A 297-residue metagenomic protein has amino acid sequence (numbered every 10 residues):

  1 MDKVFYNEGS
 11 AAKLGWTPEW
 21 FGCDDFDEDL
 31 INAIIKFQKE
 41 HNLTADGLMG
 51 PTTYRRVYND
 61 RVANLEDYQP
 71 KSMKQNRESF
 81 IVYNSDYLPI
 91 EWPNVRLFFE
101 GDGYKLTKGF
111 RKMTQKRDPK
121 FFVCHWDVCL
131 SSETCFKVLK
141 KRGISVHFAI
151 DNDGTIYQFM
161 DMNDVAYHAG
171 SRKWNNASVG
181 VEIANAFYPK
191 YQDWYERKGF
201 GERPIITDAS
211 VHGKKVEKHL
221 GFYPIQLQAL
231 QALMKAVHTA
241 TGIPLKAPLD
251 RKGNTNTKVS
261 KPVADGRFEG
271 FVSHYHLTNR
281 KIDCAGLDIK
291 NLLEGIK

Functional and structural regions predicted by a protein language model:
M1-D60, D67: Short acidic, glycine/serine/threonine-rich helix-capping segments at coil-helix boundaries
G15-P18, F37-A45, R61-L65, W126-V128 (+4 more regions): Sec/Tat-exported extracytoplasmic proteins
L30-I31, E40, Q69-N94, D118: Generic extreme N-terminal start-of-chain segments
D46, K120-F121, E269: Conserved acidic residues
N59-D60, Y68-D86, F187, Y191-K297: Basic/polar, cationic surfaces and motifs that engage anionic cell-wall and phosphate/carboxylate ligands
E91-T239, I243: Active-site-adjacent loop/helix surface patches within enzyme catalytic domains that shape the substrate-binding cleft
